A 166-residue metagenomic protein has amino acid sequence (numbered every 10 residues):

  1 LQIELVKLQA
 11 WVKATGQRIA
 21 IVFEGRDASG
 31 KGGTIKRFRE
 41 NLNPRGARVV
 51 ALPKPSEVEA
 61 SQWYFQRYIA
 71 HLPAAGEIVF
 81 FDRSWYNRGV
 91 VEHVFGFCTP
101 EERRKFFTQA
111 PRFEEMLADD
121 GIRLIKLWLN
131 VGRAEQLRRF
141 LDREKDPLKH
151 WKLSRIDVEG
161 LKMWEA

Functional and structural regions predicted by a protein language model:
L1-A166: Glycine-rich phosphate-binding loop of ATP-dependent small-molecule kinases
